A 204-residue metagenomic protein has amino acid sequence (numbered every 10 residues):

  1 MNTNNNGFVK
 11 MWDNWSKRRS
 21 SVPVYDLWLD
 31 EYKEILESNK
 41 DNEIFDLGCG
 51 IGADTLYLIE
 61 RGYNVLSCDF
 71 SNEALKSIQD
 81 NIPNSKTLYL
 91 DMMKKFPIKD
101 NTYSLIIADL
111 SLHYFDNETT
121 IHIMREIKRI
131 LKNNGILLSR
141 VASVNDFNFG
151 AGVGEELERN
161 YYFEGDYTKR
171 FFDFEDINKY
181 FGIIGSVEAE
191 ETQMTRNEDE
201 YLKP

Functional and structural regions predicted by a protein language model:
M1-K40, G50-K95, H122, L138-P204: Class I (Rossmann-like) S-adenosyl-L-methionine-dependent methyltransferase catalytic domain, capturing the SAM-binding
D46: Class I SAM-dependent methyltransferase core
F96-I106: A short acidic, Gly/Pro-enriched loop at the edge of an enzyme's catalytic core that lines a small-molecule cofactor
P97-K99, D116, D173: GHKL-family ATP-binding catalytic core of two-component histidine kinases
S104-T119: A short SAM/SAH-binding and catalytic strip from SAM-dependent methyltransferases
I121-N133: A short glycine-rich, Lys/Arg-flanked "PGG" loop and its adjoining helix->strand segment in the class I
